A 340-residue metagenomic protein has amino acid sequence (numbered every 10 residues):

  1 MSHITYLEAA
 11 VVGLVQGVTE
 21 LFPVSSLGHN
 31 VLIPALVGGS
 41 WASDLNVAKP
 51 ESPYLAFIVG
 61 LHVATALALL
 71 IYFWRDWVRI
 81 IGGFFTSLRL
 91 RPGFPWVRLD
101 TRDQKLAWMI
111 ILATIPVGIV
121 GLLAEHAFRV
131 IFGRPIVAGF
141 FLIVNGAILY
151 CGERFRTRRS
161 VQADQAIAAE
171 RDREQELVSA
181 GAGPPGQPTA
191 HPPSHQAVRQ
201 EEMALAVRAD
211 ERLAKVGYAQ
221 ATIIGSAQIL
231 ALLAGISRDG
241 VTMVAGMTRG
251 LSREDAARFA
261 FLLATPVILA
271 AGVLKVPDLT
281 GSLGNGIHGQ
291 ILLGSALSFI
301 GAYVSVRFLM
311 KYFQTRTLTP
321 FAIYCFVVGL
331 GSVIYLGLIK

Functional and structural regions predicted by a protein language model:
M1-K340: Multi-pass membrane proteins that catalyze or facilitate reactions on polyprenyl-/lipid-phosphate substrates and their
